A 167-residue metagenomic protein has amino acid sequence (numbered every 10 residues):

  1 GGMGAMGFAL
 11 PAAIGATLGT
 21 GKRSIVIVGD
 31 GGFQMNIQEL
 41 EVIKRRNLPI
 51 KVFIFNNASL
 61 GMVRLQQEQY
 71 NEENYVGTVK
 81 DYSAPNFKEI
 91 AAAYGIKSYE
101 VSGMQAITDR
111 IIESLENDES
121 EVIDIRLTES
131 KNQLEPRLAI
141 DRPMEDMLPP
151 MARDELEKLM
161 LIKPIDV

Functional and structural regions predicted by a protein language model:
G1-V167: Thiamine diphosphate
